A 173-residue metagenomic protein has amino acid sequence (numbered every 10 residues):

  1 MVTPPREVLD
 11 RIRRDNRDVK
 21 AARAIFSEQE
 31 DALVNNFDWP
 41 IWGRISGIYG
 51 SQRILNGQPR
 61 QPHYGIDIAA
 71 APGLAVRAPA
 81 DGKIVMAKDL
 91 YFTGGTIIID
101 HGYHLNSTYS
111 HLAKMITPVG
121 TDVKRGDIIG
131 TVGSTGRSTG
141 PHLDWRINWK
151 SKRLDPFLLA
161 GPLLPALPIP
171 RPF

Functional and structural regions predicted by a protein language model:
M1-Y49: Non-catalytic extracellular/periplasmic "stalk" and linker regions immediately N-terminal to catalytic or recognition
D38-F173: Catalytic cores of peptidoglycan-degrading enzymes
